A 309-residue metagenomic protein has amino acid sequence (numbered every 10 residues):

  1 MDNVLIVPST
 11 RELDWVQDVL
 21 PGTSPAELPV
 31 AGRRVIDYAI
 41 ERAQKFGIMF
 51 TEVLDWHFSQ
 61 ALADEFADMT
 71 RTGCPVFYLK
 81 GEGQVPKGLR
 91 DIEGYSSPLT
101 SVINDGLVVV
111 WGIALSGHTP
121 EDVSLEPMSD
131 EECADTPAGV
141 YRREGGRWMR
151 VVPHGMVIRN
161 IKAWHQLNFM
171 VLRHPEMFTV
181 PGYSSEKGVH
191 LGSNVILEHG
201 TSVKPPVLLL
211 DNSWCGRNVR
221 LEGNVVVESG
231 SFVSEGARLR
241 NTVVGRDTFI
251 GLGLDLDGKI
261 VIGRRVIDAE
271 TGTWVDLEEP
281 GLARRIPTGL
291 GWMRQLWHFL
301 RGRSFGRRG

Functional and structural regions predicted by a protein language model:
M1-A67, C74-V76: N-terminal glycine-rich phosphate-binding loop and ensuing alpha1 helix
D2-I6, I48-V53, V76, T100 (+3 more regions): Hydrophobic beta-strand segments of well-ordered beta-sheets in folded domains
E27-L28, Q84, M156: Pocket-edge positions in alpha/beta enzyme catalytic cores
R42, P280-G309: Intrinsically disordered, low-complexity terminal regions
Q60-A134: Conserved beta-loop-beta/alpha segment of the NTase-like Rossmann-fold superfamily that binds/positions NTPs
D135-N224: Extended, small-residue-rich solenoid/repeat segments and analogous flexible loops that form exposed scaffolds
Y183-P287: Structural signal for interior beta-strand "rungs" in well-ordered beta-sheet cores of soluble enzyme domains
